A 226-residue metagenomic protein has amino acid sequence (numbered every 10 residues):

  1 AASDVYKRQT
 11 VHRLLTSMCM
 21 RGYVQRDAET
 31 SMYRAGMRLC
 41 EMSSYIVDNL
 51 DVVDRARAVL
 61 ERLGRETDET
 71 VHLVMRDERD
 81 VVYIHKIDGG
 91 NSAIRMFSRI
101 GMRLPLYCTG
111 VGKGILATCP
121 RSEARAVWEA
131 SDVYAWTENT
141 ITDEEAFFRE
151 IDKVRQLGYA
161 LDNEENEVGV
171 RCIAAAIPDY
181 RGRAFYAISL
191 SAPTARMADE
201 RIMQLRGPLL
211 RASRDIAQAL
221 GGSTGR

Functional and structural regions predicted by a protein language model:
A1-Y6: Short, small-residue-biased leader/transition segments that mark boundaries at the very start of proteins
Q9: Key DNA-contact positions within bacterial/archaeal DNA-binding proteins
S17-M18: Basic amphipathic alpha-helical segments that dock to polyanions
G22: Glycine-centered, phosphate/nucleic-acid-interacting loop/turn motifs that mediate DNA/RNA or nucleotide
R26: Short beta-strand "wing" residues that participate in macromolecule-binding interfaces
E29-A130: Amphipathic alpha-helical effector-binding/dimerization core of metabolite-sensing transcriptional regulators
T140-A212: Extended hydrophobic
